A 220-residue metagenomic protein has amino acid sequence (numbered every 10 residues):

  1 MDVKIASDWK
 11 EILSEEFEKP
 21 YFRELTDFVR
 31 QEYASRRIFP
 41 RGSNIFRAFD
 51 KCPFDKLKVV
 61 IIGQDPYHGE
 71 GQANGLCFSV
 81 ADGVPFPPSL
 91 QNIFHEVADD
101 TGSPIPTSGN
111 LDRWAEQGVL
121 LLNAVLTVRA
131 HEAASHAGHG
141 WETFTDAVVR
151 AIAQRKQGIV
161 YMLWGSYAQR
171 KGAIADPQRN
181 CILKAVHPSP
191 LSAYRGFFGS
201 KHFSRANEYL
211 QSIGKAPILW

Functional and structural regions predicted by a protein language model:
M1-L13: Generic N-terminal amphipathic, Lys/Arg-enriched alpha-helix
V3, E15-L163, Y167-R170, A175-P177 (+4 more regions): A polyanion-binding, active-site-adjacent surface
G199: Short, conserved glycine- and acidic-residue-centered signature motifs in active-site or ligand-binding loops
